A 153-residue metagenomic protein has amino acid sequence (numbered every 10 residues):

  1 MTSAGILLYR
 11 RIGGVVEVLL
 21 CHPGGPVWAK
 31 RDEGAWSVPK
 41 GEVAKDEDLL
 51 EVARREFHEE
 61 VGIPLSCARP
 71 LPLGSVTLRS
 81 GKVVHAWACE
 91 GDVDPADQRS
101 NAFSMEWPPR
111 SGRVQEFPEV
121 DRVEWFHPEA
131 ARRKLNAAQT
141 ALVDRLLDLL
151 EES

Functional and structural regions predicted by a protein language model:
M1-S37, W87: N-terminal strand-loop-strand
I12-V15, G25-W28, A44-K45, S80-K82 (+1 more regions): Short, charged/polar surface micro-motifs in flexible loops or helix N-caps
K30, D46, K134: Residues that scaffold the ATP/ADP-binding catalytic core of kinase and kinase-like folds
A35-P39, K45, C89, E151: Functional cleft and adjacent loop/helix regions within the main domain that mediate ligand binding or catalysis
V38-L73, H127: The catalytic Nudix box helix
S75-G112, E124, L146: Active-site-adjacent beta-strand/loop module that shapes the phosphate/pyrophosphate-binding cleft
Q115-D121: Non-DNA-binding regulatory cores of transcription-related proteins, predominantly C-terminal effector-binding
E124, P128-S153: Charged phosphate-binding loop/patch that engages nucleotide di/tri-phosphates or the phosphate backbone of nucleic
